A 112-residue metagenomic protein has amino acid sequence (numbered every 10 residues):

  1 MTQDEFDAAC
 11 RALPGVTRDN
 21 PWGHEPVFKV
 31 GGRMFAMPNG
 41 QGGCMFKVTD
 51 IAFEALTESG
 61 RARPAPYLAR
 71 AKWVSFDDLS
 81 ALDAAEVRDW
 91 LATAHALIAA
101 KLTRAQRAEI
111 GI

Functional and structural regions predicted by a protein language model:
M1-I112: Charge-dense, helix-prone N-terminal extensions
